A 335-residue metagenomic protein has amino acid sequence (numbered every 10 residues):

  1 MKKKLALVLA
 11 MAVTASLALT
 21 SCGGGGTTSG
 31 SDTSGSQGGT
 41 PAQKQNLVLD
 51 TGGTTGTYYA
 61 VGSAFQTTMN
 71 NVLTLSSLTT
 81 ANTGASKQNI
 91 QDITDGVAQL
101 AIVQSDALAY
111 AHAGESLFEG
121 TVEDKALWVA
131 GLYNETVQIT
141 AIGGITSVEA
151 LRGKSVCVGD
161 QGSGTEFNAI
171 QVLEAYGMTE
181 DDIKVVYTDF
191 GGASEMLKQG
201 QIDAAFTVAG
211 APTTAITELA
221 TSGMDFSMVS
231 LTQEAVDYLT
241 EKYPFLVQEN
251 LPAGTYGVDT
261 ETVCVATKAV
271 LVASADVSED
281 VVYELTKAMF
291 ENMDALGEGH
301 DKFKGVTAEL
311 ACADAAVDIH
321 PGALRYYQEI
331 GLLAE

Functional and structural regions predicted by a protein language model:
M1-V8: Positively charged n-region of N-terminal signal peptides that target proteins for export
S16-S21: C-terminal motif of bacterial Sec signal peptides marking the signal peptidase cleavage site
G23-G26: Bacterial signal peptide processing site
K44-V72, S76-T80, N134-Q199, A313 (+1 more regions): Bilobed "Venus flytrap"/periplasmic-binding protein-like clamshell domains and structurally analogous long
S63-T67, T79-G120, I139-I142, G191-M196 (+1 more regions): Pocket-flanking alpha-helical
S105-A107, G114-L117, E180-L271: Pocket-lining segment of extracytoplasmic ligand-binding domains
N134-S147, L239-P244, D259, C264-V281: A bilobed periplasmic-binding-protein/Venus flytrap-type ligand-binding module shared by bacterial periplasmic
T188, G192, Q199, A209-G223 (+3 more regions): An extracytoplasmic/periplasmic, membrane-proximal ligand-sensing/linker region
